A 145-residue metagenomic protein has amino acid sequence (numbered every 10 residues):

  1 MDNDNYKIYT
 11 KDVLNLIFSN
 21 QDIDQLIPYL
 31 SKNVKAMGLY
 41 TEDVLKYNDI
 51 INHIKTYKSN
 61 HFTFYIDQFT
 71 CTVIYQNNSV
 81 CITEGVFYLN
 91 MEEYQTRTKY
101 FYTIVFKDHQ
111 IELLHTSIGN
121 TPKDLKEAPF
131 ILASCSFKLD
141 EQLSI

Functional and structural regions predicted by a protein language model:
M1-D2, I51-I145: A beta-strand edge to alpha-helix "cap/lid" segment located at domain peripheries
M1-P28, K32, L132-A133, F137-I145: Short, low-complexity N-terminal intrinsically disordered segments enriched in polar/charged residues
T10, L14-I17, L30, I50 (+2 more regions): Hydrophobic alpha-helical core bundles mediating ligand binding, dimerization, or RNAP-core interactions
T10-K11, K35, L39, L89: Residue-level detector of alpha-helix boundaries and kinks
F18-Q21, G38, M91: Short coil/turn residues that cap or connect secondary-structure elements
I23-P28, K32-V73: A solvent-exposed, acidic/Ser-Thr-rich amphipathic alpha-helical stretch
